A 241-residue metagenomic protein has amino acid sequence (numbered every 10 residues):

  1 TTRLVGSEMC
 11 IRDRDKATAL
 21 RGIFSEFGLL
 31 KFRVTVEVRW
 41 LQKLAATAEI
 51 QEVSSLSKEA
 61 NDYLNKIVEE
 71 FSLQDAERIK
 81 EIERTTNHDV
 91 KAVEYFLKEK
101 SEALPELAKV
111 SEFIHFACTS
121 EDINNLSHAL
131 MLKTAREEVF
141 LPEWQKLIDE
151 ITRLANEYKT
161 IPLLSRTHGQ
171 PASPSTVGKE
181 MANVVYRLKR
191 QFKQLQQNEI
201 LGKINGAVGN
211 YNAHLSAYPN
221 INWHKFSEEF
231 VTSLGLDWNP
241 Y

Functional and structural regions predicted by a protein language model:
T1-G6, I11: Single conserved hydrophobic/aromatic residue that forms the stacking wall/gate of nucleotide- or nucleobase-binding
R12-W40, A45-T47: Leu/Val/Ala/Ile-rich N-terminal alpha-helices, chiefly Sec-type signal peptides and the beginnings
L44-S54, K133-P142, P162, L195-K203 (+1 more regions): Inter-helical turn/loop segments and adjacent helix faces that build the functional surface of alpha-helical bundle
T47-H115: Glycine-rich, N-terminal phosphate-binding loop and its surrounding beta-alpha-beta segment
D89-E112, Q145, S173-Y241: Internal glycine-rich alpha/beta core junctions
P105-A135: Glycine-rich active-site/cofactor-binding loop and its immediate structural neighborhood
I123-S173, L236-Y241: Long, non-coiled-coil amphipathic alpha-helical linker/lever segments that couple catalytic cores to other domains
